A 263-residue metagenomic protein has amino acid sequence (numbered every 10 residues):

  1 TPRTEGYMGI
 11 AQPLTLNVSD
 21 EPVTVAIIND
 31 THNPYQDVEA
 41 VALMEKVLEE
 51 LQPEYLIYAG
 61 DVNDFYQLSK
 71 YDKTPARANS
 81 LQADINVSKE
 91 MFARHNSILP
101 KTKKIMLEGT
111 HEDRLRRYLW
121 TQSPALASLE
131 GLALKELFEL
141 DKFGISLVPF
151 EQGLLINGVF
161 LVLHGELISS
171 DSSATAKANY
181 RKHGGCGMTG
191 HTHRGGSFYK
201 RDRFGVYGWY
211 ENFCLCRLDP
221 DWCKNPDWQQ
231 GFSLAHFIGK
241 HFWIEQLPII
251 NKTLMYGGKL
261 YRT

Functional and structural regions predicted by a protein language model:
T1-I28, Q36: Acidic, histidine-bearing metal-coordination/catalytic regions of metal-dependent phosphoesterases
P13, N17-V25, E50-L51, I250-T263: Polar, enzyme-active/binding microenvironments
L14-L16, E151-G158, Y199-R201, L254: Short acidic-hydrophobic surface loop/beta-edge motif
I27-N29, M188-T189: Short hydrophobic beta-strand that contains or immediately precedes a catalytic carboxylate
I28, N33-D141: Core catalytic region of metal-dependent phosphoesterases/phosphodiesterases, especially metallo-beta-lactamase-like
L56-A59, K103-E108, L147, V162-H164 (+2 more regions): A structural signal for short, well-ordered beta-strand segments and their strand-loop junctions that often border
Q122-F160, T192, E211-C214: Active-site-proximal loop/helix segment associated with metal-binding centers of metalloenzymes
V159-K252: Conserved beta-sheet core of the metallophosphoesterase superfamily
